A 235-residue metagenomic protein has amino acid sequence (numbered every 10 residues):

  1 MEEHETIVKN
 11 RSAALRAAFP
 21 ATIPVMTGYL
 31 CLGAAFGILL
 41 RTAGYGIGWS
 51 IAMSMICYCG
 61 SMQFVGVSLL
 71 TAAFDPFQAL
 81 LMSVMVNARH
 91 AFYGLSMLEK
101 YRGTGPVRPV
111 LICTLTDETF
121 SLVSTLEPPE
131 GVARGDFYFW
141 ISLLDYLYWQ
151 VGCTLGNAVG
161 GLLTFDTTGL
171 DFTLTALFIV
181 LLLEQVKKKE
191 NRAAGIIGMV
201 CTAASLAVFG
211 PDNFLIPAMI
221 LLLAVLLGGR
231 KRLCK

Functional and structural regions predicted by a protein language model:
M1-C57, S68-F77, L81, C234-K235: Helix-loop-helix hairpins and the membrane-proximal interhelical loops of multi-pass alpha-helical transport proteins
E2-I7, L81-D171: Helix-loop-helix junctions within the multi-pass membrane cores of secondary transporters/permeases
V8-A17, L39-I47, T71-P76, R102-T104 (+3 more regions): Short juxtamembrane and helix-loop transition motifs at transmembrane-helix boundaries in membrane proteins
I23, L30, I51, M55-I56 (+6 more regions): Residue-level signature of the transmembrane alpha-helical core of multi-pass small-molecule transporters
C31-A35, G48, C59-G66, R89-F92 (+2 more regions): Transmembrane helix boundary and interhelical junction motifs in multipass membrane proteins
A91-K100, S124-P128, V180-K187, V225-K235: C-terminal ends of transmembrane helices
G135-P217, A224, G228: Membrane-embedded alpha-helical modules
